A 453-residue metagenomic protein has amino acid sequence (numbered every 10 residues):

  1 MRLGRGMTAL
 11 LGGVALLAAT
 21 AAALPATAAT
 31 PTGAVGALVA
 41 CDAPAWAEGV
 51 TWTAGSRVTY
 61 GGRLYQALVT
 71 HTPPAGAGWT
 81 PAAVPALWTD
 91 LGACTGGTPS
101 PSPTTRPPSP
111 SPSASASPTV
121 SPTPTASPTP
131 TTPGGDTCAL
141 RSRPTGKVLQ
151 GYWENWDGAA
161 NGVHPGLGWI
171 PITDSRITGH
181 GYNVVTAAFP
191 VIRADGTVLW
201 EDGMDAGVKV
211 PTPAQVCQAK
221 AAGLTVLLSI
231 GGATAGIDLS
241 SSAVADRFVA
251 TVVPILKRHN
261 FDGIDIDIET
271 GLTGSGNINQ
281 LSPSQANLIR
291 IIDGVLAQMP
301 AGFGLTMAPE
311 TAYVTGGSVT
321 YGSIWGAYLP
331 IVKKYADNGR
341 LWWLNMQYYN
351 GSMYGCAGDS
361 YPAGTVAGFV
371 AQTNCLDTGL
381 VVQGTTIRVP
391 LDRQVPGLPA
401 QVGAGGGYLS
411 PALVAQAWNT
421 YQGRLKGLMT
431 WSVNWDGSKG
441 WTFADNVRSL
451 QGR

Functional and structural regions predicted by a protein language model:
R2-L10, L24-T131: Tryptophan-rich substrate-binding surfaces of secreted polymer-degrading and adhesive proteins
L11-A21: Bacterial N-terminal signal peptides
T137-L376, L391-P411, Q422-L425, G437-Q451: Chitinase-like catalytic core of GlcNAc-active glycosidases
T378-R388: Short mixed-charge
A417-W418: Feature captures outer-membrane beta-barrel proteins of Gram-negative bacteria and organelles
S432: Residues that scaffold, gate, or flank divalent-cation-dependent active/transport sites
